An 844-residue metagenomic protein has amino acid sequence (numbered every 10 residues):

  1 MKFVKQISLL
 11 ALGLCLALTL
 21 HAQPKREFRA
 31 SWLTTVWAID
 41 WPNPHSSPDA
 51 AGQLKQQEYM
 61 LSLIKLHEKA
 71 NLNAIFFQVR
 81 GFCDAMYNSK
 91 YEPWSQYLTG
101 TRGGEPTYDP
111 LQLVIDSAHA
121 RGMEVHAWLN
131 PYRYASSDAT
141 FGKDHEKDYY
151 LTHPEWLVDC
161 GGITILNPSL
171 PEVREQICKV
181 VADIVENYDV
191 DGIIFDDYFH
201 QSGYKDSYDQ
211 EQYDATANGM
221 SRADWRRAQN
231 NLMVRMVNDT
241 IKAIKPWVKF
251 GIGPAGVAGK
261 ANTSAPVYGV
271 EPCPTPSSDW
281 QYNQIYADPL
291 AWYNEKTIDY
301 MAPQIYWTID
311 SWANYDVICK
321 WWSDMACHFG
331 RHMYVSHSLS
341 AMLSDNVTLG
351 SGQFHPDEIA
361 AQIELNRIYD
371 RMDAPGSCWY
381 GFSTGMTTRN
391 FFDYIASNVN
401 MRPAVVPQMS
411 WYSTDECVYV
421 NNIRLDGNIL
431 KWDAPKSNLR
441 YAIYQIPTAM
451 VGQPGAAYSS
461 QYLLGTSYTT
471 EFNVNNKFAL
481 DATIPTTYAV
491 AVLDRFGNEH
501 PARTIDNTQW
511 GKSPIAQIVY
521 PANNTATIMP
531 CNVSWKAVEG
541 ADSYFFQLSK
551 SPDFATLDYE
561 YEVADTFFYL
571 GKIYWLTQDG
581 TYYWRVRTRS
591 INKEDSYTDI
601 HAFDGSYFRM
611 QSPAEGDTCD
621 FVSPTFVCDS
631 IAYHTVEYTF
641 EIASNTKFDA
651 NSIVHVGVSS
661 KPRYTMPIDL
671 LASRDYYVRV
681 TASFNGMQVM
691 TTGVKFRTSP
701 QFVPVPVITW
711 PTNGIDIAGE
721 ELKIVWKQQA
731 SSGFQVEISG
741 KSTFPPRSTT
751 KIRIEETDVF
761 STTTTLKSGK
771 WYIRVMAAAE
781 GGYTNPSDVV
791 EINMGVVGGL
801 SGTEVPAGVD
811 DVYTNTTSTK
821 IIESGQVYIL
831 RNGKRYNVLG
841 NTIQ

Functional and structural regions predicted by a protein language model:
C15, E737, K770, S801-Q844: C-terminal outer-membrane/trafficking sorting elements
T34-Q57, Y132-D183, N187, N283-Q284: Active-site-adjacent "subsite" loops/lids of carbohydrate-active enzymes
E58-D84: Catalytic domains of carbohydrate-active enzymes, especially glycoside hydrolases
Q176-V180, E186-P274, W280-Y300, D310 (+3 more regions): Active-site neighborhood of glycoside hydrolase catalytic domains
P289-L290, N294-W312, H328-S410: Substrate-binding cleft of secreted/luminal carbohydrate-active enzymes
G427-S437, C531-G540, P624-Y633, L722-A730: Conserved aromatic anchor
F478-N498, W575-N592, L670-F684, L766-G781: Beta-strand-rich modules
R495-S513, R589-Y607, N685-Q701, G781-V796: Extracellular fibronectin type III
